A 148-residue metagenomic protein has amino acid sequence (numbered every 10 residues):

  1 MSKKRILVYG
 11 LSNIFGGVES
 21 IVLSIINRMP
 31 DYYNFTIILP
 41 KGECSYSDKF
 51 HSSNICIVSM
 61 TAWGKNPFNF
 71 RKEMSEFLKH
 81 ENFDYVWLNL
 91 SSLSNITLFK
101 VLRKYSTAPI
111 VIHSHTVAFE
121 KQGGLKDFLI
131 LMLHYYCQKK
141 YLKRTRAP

Functional and structural regions predicted by a protein language model:
R5, D84-Y85: Structural motif
I6, R103-K121: Active-site proximal beta-strand in glycosyltransferases
V8-G16, V22-S24, R28-F68: N-terminal strand-loop element at the rim of the active site of nucleotide-sugar-dependent glycosyltransferases
C44-S47, S94-L98: Short, well-ordered alpha-helical microsegments
S53-E73, L88, K121-I130: A short, charged, and often flexible helix/loop element on the N-terminal side of the glycosyltransferase catalytic
K72-E81: Short, well-structured alpha-helical segments in soluble
L88-N95, S114: Short His-centered aromatic/hydrophobic patch
I130-P148: Membrane-proximal helix-turn-helix segments that form the acceptor-binding/catalytic region of lipid-linked
